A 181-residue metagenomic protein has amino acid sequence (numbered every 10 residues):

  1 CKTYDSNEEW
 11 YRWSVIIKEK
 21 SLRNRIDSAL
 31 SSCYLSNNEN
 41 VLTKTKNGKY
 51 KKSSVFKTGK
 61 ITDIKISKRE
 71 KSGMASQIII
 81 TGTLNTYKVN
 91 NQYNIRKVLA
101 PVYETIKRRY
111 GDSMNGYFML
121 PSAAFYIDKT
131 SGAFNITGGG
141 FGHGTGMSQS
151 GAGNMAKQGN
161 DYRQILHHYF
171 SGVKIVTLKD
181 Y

Functional and structural regions predicted by a protein language model:
C1-Y181: Conserved, single-site charged/polar hotspot
